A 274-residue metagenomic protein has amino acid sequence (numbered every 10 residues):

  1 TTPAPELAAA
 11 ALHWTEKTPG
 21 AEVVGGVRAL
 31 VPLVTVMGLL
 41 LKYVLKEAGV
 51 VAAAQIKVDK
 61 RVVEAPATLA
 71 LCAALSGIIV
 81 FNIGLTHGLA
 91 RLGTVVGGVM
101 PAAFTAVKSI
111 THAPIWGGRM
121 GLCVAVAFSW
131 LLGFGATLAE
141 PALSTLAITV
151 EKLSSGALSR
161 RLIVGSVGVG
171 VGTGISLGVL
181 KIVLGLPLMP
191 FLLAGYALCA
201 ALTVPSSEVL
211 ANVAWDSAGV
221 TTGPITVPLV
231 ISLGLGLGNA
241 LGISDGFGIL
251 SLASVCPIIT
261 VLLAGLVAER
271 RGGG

Functional and structural regions predicted by a protein language model:
T1-A90, G97-T111, I115-W116, S244-C256 (+1 more regions): Signature of multi-pass transmembrane helix bundles
L39, Y43-K57, I148-G156, T203-A218 (+2 more regions): Alpha-helical transmembrane segments
V63, V126-W130, L158-R161, V209-T226 (+1 more regions): The feature identifies polytopic integral membrane transport proteins across all domains of life
L71-F81, G168-T173, C199, G219-L235: Small-residue-rich segments of transmembrane alpha-helices in multi-pass membrane proteins, especially helix faces
A90, T94-V95, L143-E151, V213-D216 (+1 more regions): Re-entrant/interfacial helical elements at transmembrane boundaries that shape and gate the permeation pathway
G121-L202: Helix-loop-helix junctions within the multi-pass membrane cores of secondary transporters/permeases
V179-K181, S232-G246: Transmembrane helix-loop junctions at the membrane interface of multipass transporters and ion channels
F191-V213, I259-A268: Hydrophobic alpha-helical segments of multi-pass membrane transport proteins
